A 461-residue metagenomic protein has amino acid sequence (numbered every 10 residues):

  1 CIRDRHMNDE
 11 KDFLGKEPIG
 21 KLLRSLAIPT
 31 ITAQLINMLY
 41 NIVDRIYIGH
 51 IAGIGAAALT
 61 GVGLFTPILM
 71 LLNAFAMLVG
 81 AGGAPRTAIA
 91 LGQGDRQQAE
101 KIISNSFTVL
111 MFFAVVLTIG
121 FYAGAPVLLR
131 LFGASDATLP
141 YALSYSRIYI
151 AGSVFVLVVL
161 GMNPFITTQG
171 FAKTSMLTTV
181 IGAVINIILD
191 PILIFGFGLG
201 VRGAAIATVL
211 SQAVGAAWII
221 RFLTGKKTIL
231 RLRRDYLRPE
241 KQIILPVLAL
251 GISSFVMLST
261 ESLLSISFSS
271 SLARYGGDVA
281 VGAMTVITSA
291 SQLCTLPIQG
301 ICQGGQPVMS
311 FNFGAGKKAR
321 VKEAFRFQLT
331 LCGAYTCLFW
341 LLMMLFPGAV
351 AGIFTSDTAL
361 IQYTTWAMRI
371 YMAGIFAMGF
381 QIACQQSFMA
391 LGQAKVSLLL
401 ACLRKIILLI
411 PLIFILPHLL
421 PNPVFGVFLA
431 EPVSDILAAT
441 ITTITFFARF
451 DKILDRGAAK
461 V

Functional and structural regions predicted by a protein language model:
R3-T30, T87-V154, G196-G251, M309-G374 (+1 more regions): Short alpha-helical transmembrane segments in multi-pass integral membrane proteins
L14-I54, P67-G82, R86, M111-T118 (+6 more regions): N-terminal transmembrane alpha-helices
S25-D44, I148, G182, S211-G215 (+3 more regions): Transmembrane helical elements of multi-pass membrane transporters/channels
I28, D44, G83, G124-A125 (+12 more regions): Hydrophobic/aromatic residues in alpha-helical transmembrane segments
L35, L39-T60, L129-D136, I192-G198 (+5 more regions): Helix-terminus/linker motif at the lipid-water interface of multi-pass membrane proteins
A56-P67, A142, S146, A205 (+3 more regions): Small-residue hotspots at the loop-to-helix junctions and early N-terminal turns of transmembrane alpha-helices
L59-I119, V156-S175, A283-L341, L345-P347 (+1 more regions): Small-residue-rich hydrophobic transmembrane alpha-helices
G80, Y149-T167, S175-A183, A204-A217 (+4 more regions): Short runs within selected transmembrane alpha-helices of multi-pass transporters and secretion channels
